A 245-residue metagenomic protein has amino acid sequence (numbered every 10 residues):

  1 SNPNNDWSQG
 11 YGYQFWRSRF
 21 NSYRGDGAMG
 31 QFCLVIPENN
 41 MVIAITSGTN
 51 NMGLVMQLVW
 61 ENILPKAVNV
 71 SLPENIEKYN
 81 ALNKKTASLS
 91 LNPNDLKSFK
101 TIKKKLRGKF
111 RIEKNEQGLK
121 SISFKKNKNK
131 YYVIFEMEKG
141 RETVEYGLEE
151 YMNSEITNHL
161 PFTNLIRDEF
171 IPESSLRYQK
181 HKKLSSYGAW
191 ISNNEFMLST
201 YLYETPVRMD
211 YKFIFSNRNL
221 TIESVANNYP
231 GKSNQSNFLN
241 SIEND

Functional and structural regions predicted by a protein language model:
S1-P172, R177-K180, L202-D245: Catalytic loop of the DD-peptidase/beta-lactamase superfamily, centered on the K-T-G motif and neighboring
K183: C-terminal substrate/ligand-recognition segments
G188-A189: Long terminal regulatory regions of eukaryotic proteins
E195-M197: A conserved regulatory-domain signal marking ACT and ACT-like small-molecule sensing domains and adjacent regulatory
